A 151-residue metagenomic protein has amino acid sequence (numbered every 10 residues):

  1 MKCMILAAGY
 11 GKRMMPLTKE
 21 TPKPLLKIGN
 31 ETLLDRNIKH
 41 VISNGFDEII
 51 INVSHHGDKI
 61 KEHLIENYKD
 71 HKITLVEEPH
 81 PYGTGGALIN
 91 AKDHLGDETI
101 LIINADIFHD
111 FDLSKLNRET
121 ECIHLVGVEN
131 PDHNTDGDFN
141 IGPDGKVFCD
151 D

Functional and structural regions predicted by a protein language model:
M1-I60: N-terminal glycine-rich phosphate-binding loop and ensuing alpha1 helix
K61-P143: Conserved beta-loop-beta/alpha segment of the NTase-like Rossmann-fold superfamily that binds/positions NTPs
G145-V147: Hydrophobic residues embedded in beta-strands of well-ordered beta-sheets
C149-D151: Conserved FAD/dinucleotide-binding core of flavoprotein oxidoreductases
